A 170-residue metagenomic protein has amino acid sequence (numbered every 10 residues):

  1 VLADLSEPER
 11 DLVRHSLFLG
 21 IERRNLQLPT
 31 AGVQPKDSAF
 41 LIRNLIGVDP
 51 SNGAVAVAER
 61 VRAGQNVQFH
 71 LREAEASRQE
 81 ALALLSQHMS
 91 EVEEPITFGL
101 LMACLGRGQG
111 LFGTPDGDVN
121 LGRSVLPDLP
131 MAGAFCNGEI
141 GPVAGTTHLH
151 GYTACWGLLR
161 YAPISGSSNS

Functional and structural regions predicted by a protein language model:
V1-L129, A134-S170: Small-residue-enriched flexible segments
